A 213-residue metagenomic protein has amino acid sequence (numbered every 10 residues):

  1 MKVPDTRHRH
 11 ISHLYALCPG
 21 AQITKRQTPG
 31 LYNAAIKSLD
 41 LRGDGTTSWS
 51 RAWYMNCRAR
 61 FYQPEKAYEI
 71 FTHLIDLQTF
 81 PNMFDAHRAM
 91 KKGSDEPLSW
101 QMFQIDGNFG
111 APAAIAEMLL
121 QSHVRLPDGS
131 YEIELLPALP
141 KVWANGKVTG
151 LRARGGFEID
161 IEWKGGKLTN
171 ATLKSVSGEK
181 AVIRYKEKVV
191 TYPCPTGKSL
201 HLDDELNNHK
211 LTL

Functional and structural regions predicted by a protein language model:
M1-S48, E69-H87: Extended glycan-interaction surfaces of carbohydrate-active proteins
K2, K37-S38, S50, S94 (+2 more regions): A near-ubiquitous, low-amplitude feature marking generic local secondary-structure context
H10-L14, T46-A52, Y62, F103-G110: Aromatic- and histidine-enriched alpha-helix N-cap/loop-to-helix transition segments that scaffold the rims
Y15-Q27, W53-Y62, A114-R125: Well-ordered alpha-helical scaffold segments within catalytic/enzyme domains
R51-R60, A89, S99-Q101: Conserved short loop/turn motifs at secondary-structure junctions
E65-L213: Non-catalytic C-terminal accessory modules of carbohydrate-active enzymes
